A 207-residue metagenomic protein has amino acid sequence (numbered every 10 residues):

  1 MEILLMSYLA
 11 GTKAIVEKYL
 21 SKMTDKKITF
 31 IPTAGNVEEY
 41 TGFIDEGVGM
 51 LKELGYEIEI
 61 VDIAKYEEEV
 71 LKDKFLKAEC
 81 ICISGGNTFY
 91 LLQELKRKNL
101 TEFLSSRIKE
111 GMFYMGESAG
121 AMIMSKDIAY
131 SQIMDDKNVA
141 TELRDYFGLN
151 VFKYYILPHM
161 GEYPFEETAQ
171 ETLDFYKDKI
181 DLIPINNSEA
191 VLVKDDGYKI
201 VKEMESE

Functional and structural regions predicted by a protein language model:
M1-C80, S84: N-terminal beta1-alpha1 cap of cysteine-dependent amidohydrolase-like domains
L4, Y114-M115: Structural detector of well-ordered beta-strand residues that form the stable sheet scaffold of enzyme domains
F30, Y56, F89-Y90, Y114: Aromatic side chains
V37-E39, Y90-Q93: A generic structural signal for short coil/turn motifs at secondary-structure boundaries
I63, G86, A119-G120, D127: Beta-hairpin (beta-strand-turn-beta-strand) motif
I81, E117-G120: Beta-edge loop/turn motif
G85-G86, H159: Glycine-rich, N-terminal phosphate-binding loop of Rossmann-like dinucleotide-binding domains
L92-F113, G120-E207: Active-site-adjacent pocket-lining segments in enzyme domains
